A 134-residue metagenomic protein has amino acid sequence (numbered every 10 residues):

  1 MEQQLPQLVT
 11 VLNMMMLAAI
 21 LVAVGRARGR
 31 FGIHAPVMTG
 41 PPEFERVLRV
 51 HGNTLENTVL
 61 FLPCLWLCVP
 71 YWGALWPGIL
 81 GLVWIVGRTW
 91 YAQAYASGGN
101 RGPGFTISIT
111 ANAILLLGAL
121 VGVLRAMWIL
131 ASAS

Functional and structural regions predicted by a protein language model:
E2, P42-E45, F105-L120: Small-residue-rich segments of transmembrane alpha-helices in multi-pass membrane proteins, especially helix faces
Q3-G32: N-terminal signal-anchor transmembrane alpha helix
N13-M16, I20, V83-Y91, A111-V121: Membrane-embedded alpha-helical transmembrane segments of multi-pass integral membrane proteins
A19, G25-R26, Y71-I79, V83 (+1 more regions): Membrane-embedded alpha-helical bundles that constitute the cytochrome b-like, heme-associated redox core of multi-pass
V22-R49: Cytosolic, membrane-interface loops and tails of multi-pass inner-membrane proteins
G52-L65: Core segments of transmembrane alpha-helices that mediate helix-helix packing or line hydrophobic substrate/ligand
W90-I114: Interfacial loop-to-transmembrane junctions
L120-S134: Juxtamembrane boundary at the C-terminal end of a transmembrane helix
